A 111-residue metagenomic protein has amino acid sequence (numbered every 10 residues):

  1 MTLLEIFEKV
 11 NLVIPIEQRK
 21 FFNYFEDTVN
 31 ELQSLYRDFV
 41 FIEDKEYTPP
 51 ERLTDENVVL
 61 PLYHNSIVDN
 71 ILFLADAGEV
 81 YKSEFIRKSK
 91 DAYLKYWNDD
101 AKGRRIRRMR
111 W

Functional and structural regions predicted by a protein language model:
M1-E56, L94, N98-W111: Conserved short "hinge" loops at termini or chain/domain junctions
N11, L72-F73: Amphipathic alpha-helical segments within well-ordered protein domains
R52, N57, P61, K82: Residue-level detector of functional hotspots within protein domains
P61-N70: Elongated alpha-helical scaffolds
A75-S83: Charged, low-complexity interaction regions
S83-D91: Short, compact, well-ordered microdomains
